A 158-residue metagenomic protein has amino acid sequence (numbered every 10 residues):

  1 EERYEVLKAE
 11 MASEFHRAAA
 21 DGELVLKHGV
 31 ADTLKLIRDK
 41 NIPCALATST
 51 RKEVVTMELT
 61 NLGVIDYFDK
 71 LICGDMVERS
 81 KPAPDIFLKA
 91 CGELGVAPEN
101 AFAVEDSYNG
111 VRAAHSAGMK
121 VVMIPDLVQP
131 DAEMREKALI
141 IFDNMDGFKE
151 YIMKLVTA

Functional and structural regions predicted by a protein language model:
E1-D32, K40: Metal-dependent phosphoesterase signature
V25, L46-A47, E78: Residue-level "hotspot" positions that anchor or transmit function at local structural transition points
A31, K35-R38, R51-A158: Asp-based, Mg2+/Mn2+-dependent phosphohydrolase catalytic module
P43-C44, L71: Surface-exposed, interaction-prone regions with an acidic/low-complexity signature
A45-L46, M123: Hydrophobic beta-strand core positions in alpha/beta domains
